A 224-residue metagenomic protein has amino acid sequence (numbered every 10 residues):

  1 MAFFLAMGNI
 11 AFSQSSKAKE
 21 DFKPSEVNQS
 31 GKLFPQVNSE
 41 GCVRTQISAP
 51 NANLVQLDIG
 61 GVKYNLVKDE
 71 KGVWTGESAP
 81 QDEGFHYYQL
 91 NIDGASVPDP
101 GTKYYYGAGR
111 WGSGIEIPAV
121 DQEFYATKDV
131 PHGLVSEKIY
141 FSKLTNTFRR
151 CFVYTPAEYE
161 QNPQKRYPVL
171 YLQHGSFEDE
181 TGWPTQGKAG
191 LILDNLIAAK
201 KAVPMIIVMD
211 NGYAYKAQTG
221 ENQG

Functional and structural regions predicted by a protein language model:
M1-K17: Bacterial Sec-dependent N-terminal signal peptides
K17-V27, G31-K32, V37-Y64, K68-G224: Non-catalytic cap/lid and distal C-terminal segments of serine-dependent acyl enzymes
